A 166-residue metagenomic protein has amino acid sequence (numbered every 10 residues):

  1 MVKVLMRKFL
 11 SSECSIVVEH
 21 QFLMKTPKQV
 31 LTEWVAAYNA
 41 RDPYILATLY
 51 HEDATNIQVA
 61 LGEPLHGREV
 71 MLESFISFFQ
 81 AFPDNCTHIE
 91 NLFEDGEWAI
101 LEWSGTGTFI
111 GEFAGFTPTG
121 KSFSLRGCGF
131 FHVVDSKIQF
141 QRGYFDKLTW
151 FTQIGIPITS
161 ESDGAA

Functional and structural regions predicted by a protein language model:
L5-L10, C14-A166: C-terminal and inter-domain tail/linker signature
